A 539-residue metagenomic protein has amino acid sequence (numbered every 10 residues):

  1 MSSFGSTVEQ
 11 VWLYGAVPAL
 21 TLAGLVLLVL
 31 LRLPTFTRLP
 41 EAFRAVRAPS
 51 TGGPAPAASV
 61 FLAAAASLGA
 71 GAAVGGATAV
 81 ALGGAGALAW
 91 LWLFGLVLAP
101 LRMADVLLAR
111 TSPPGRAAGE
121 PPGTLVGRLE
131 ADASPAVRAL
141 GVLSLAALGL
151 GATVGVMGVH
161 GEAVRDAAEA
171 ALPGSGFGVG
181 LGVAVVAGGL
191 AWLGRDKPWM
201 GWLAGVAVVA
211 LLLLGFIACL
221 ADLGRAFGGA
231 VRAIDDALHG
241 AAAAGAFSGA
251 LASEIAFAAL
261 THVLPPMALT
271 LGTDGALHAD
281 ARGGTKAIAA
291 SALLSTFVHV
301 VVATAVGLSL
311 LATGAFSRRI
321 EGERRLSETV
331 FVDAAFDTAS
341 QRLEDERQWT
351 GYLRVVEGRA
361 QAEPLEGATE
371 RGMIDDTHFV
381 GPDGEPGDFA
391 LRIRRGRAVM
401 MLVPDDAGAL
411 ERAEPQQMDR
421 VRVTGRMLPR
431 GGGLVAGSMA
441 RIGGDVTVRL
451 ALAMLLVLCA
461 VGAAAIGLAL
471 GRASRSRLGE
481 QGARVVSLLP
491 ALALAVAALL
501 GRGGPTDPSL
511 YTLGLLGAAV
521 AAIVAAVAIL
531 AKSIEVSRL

Functional and structural regions predicted by a protein language model:
M1-A72, V80-A87, L98, A495-L510 (+1 more regions): N-terminal alpha-helical transmembrane segments of multi-pass membrane transport and channel/translocase proteins
W12-A23, A55-A73, L140-E162, G176-A187 (+3 more regions): Hydrophobic, membrane-embedded alpha-helices of multi-pass small-molecule transporters
A19-F43, G161-A168, L172-I234, G471-R475 (+2 more regions): Membrane-interface loop-to-helix entry segments
L27-L28, F94-P121, V126-G194, D337-A339 (+4 more regions): Helix-loop-helix module between adjacent transmembrane segments
A58-P121, G127, A131, V137 (+1 more regions): Membrane-interface helix-loop-helix modules in multi-pass membrane proteins
V97-D105, V179-G194, A204-G224, F257-A268 (+2 more regions): Selective recognition of specific alpha-helical transmembrane segments in multi-pass small-molecule
A133-L140, L353-V356, A362-L365, G372-H378 (+4 more regions): C-terminal membrane-solvent junction of multi-pass transporters and transport-like membrane proteins
F316-G443, L450: Low-complexity, proline/glycine-enriched hydrophobic segments characteristic of transmembrane helices
